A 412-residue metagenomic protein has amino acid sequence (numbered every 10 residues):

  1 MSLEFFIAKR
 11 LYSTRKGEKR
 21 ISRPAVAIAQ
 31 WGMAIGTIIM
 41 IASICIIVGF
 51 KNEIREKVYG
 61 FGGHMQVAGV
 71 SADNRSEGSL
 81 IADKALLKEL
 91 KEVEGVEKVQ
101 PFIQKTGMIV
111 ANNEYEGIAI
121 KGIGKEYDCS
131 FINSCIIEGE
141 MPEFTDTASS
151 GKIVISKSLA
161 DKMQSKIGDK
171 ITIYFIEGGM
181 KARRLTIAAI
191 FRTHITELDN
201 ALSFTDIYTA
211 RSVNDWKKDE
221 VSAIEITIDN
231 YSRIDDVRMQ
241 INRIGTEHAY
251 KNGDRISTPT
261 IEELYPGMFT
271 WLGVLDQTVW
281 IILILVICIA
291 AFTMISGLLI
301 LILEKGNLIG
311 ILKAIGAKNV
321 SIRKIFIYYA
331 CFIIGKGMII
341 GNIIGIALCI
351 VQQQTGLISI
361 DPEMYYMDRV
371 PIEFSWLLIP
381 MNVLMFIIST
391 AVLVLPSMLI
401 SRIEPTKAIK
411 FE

Functional and structural regions predicted by a protein language model:
M1-T37: N-terminal Sec/SRP start-transfer signal
E4, S375-E412: C-terminal membrane-exit region of the final transmembrane helix in multipass inner-membrane proteins
K19-A27, W31, V237-Q240, I244-F292 (+1 more regions): Peri-transmembrane interface segments
P24-A25, I38-G63: Alpha-helical transmembrane segments
S43-G49, D276-A314, I322-I325, P396-S397: A hydrophobic alpha-helix feature that marks transmembrane segments and, especially, their cytosolic C-terminal ends
K51-K84: Membrane-interface junction motifs in transport/secretion proteins
L80-D219: A structural signal for hydrophobic secondary-structure junctions, strongest on transmembrane helix-loop-helix units
L299-L301, L308-Q352: Transmembrane alpha-helical interface segments in multi-pass membrane proteins
